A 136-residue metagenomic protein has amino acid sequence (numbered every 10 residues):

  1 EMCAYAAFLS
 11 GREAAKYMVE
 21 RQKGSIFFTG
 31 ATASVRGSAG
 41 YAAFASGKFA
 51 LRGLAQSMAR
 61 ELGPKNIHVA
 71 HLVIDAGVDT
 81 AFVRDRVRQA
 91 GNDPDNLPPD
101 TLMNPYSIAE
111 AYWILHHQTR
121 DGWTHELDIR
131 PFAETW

Functional and structural regions predicted by a protein language model:
S10-A14: Hydrophobic positions on the long internal alpha-helix of Rossmann-like NAD(P)-dependent oxidoreductase domains
V19-E20, L62-P64: A short hydrophobic alpha-helix cap/turn motif
R21, S38-A39, V83: Conserved catalytic-core motifs of eukaryotic protein kinase domains, centered on the activation segment
S25-A50, Q56, R60-G63, V78: Catalytic loop of short-chain dehydrogenase/reductase
P64-I67, H71-A76, G91-W136: C-terminal helical subdomain
F82-G91: Short, flexible, mixed-charge acidic loops at enzyme active sites
